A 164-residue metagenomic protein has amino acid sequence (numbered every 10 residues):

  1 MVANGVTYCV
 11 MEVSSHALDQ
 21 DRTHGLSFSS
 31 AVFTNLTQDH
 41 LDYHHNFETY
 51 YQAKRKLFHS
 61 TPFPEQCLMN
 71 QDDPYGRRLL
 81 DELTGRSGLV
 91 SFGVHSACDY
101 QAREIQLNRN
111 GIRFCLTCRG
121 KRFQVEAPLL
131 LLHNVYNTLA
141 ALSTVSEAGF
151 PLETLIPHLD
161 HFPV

Functional and structural regions predicted by a protein language model:
M1-S14: Conserved nucleotide-sensing/catalytic segment adjacent to the nucleotide-binding pocket in NTP-handling enzymes
A3-N4, D19, F28-V164: Acidic, Mg2+-coordinating active-site environments of NTP-dependent enzymes
S15-G25: Switch II of P-loop NTPase G domains
